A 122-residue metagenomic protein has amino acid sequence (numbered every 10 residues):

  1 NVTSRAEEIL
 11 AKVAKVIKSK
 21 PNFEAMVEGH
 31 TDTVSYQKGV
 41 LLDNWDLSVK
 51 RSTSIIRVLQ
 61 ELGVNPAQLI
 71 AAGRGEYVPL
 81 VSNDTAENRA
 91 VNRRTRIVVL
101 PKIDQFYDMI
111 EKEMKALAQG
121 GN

Functional and structural regions predicted by a protein language model:
N1-F23, H30-G121: Periplasmic OmpA-like peptidoglycan-binding domain that tethers envelope proteins to the cell wall
